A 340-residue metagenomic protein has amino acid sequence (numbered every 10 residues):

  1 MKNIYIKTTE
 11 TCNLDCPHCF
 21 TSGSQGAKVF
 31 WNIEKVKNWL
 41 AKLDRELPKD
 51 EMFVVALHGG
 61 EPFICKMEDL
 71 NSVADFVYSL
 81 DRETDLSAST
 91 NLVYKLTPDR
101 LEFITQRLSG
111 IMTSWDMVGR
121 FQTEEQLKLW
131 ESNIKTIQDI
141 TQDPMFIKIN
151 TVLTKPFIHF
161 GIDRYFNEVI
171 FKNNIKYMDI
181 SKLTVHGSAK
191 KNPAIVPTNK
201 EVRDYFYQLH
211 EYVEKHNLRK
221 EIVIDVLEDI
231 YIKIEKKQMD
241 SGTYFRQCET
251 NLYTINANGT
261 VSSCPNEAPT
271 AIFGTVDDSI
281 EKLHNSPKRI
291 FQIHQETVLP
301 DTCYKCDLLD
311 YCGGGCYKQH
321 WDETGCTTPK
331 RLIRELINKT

Functional and structural regions predicted by a protein language model:
M1-K35: Canonical Radical SAM [4Fe-4S] cluster-binding loop centered on the CxxxCxxC motif and its immediate flanking residues
I4, Q25, K37-A56, C65-T198: Radical SAM/AdoMet-radical enzyme domain recognition
T8-D15, E61, C303-K305, L309-D310: Cysteine-centered iron-sulfur cluster-binding motifs in ferredoxin-type domains/subunits of redox enzymes
C12, C16, L57, G259: Conserved, mostly hydrophobic/aromatic
K42-G59, C326-T340: Short Fe-S-cluster ligation motifs
G60-P62, L92, N251: Active-site metal-binding loops of divalent metal-dependent hydrolases
H186-T270, L309-Y311: A C-terminal junction/extension of Radical SAM enzymes
T260, N266-T340: Flexible mid-to-C-terminal extensions adjoining Fe-S/redox cofactors in radical SAM and related proteins
